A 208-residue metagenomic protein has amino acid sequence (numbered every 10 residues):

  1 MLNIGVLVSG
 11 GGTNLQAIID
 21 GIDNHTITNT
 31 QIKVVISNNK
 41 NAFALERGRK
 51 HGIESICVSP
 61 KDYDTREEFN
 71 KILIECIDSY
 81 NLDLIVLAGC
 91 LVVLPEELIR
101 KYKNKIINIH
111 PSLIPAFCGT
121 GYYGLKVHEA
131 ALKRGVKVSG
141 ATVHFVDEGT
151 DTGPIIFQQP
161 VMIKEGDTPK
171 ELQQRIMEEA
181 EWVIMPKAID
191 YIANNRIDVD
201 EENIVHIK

Functional and structural regions predicted by a protein language model:
M1-F43: N-terminal Rossmann-like dinucleotide-binding module
Q16, V199-K208: Short, basic/aromatic-enriched C-terminal tail that caps enzymatic domains
Q31-V34, E54-I56, K105: Conserved beta-strand segments of alpha/beta enzyme cores
N41-E46, P95: Short, glycine/polar-rich helix-capping loops at beta-to-alpha or helix-loop-helix junctions that flank or form
H51-G52, Y102: Short, structured coil segments at secondary-structure junctions
I56-K61, F117: Short beta->alpha connector loops at strand-helix junctions that form conserved, small/polar/Pro-enriched
D64-S79: Glycine/small-residue-rich loop that forms an oxyanion/phosphate-binding "nest" at active or ligand-binding sites
L84, A88-E202: Donor/substrate-binding cores of folate-linked one-carbon enzymes
